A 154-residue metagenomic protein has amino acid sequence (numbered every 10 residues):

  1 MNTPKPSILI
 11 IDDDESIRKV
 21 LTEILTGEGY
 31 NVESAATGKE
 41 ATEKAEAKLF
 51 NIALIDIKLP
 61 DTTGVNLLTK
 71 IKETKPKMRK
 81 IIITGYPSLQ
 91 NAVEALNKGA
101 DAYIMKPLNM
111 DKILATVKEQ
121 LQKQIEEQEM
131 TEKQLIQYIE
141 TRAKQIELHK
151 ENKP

Functional and structural regions predicted by a protein language model:
E15-E33, Q120: Two-component/phosphorelay signaling modules centered on CheY-like receiver
R18, P60, T84: The feature encodes the CheY-like receiver
T37, T63-N66: Acidic catalytic/metal-coordinating carboxylates
E43, V65-K77: Short amphipathic alpha-helix used as the core "switch/output" element in two-component signaling
D56: Active-site residues of response regulator receiver
L108-V117: C-terminal output helix
K123-P154: CheY-like receiver
